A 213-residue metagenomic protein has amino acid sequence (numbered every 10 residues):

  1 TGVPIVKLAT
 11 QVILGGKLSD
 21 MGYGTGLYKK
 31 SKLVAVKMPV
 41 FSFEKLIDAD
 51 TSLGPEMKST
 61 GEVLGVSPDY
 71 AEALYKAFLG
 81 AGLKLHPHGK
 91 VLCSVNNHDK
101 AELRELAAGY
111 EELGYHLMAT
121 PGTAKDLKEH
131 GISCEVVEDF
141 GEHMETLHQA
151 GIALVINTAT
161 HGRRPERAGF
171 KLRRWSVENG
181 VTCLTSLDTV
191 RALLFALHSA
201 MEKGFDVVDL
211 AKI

Functional and structural regions predicted by a protein language model:
T1-P87: ATP-dependent carboxylate activation and anion-phosphoryl transfer catalytic cores that bind Mg-ATP to form
G22-Y23, D48, L103-L106, E129-I132 (+2 more regions): Short acidic, glycine/serine/threonine-rich loops at helix termini
V40-F43, L64, D69-A71, G80-A81 (+4 more regions): Short, glycine-/Ser/Thr-/acidic-enriched flexible segments
G65-S67, E135-D139, L184-T185: Short acidic-hydrophobic, aromatic-tinged amphipathic segments that line or gate anion-handling sites
L79-A81, E105-E112, K128, K171-R174 (+1 more regions): Short, solvent-exposed amphipathic alpha-helical segments in soluble enzyme and RNA/protein-processing domains
H86-I156, H161-R164: Conserved structured catalytic cores and adjacent interaction surfaces of nucleotide-binding/hydrolyzing enzymes
M144-I213: Peripheral docking tails and interdomain loops at the edges of cofactor- or intermediate-handling domains
